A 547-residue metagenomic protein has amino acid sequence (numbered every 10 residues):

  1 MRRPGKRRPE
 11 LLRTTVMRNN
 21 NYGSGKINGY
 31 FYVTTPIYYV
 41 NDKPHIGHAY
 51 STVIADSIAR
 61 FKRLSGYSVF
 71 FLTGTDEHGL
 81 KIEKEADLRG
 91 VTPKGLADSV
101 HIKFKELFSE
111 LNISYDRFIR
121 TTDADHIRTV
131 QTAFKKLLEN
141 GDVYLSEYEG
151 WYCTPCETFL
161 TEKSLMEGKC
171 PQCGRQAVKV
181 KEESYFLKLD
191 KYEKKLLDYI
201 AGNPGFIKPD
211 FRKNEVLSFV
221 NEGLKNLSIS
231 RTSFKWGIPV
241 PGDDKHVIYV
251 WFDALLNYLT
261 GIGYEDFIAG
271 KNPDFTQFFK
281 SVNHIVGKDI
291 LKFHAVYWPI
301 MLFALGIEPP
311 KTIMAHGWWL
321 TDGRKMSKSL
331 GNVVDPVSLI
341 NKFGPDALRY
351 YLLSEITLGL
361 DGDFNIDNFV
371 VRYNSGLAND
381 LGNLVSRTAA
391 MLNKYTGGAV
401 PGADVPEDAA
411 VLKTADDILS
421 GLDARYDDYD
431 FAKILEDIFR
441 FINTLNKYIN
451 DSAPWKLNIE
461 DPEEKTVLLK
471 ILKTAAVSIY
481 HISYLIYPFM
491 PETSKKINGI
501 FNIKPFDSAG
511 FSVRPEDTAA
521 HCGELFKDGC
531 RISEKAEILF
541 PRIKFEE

Functional and structural regions predicted by a protein language model:
M1-N21: N-terminal amphipathic/basic-hydrophobic helices that include classical n-h-c signal peptides and signal-anchor
M17-Y30, F70, G74, S146-W151 (+4 more regions): Basic, alpha-helical terminal appendages of large translation-related enzymes
N20-Y144, E157: N-terminal Rossmann-like or analogous alpha/beta NTP/dinucleotide-binding catalytic cores that position adenine
N21-T73, D125-T129, V180-M391, E436-I438: Structured secondary-structure scaffolds
K163-M166, V178-S184: Short Cys/His-rich "knuckle" micro-motifs
T357-L360, F364-N368, Y373, T388-G402 (+1 more regions): Long, amphipathic alpha-helical stalk/connector segments used for oligomerization, subunit docking, or mechanical
A378, G382, L412, D416 (+4 more regions): Generic structural concept
M391-E407, D428-D437, Y448-D461: Short acidic alpha-helical/loop segments enriched in Asp/Glu that coordinate divalent cations
